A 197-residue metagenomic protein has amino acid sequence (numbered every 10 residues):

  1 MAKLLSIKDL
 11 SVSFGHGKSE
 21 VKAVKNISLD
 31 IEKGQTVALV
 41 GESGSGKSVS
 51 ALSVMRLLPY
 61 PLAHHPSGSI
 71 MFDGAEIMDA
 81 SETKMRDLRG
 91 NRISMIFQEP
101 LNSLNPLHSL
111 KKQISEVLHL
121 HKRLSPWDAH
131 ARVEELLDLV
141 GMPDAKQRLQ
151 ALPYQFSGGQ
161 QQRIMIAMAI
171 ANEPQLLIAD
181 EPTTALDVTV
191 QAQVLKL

Functional and structural regions predicted by a protein language model:
A2-L4, S13-N26, L57-A63, S81-K84 (+2 more regions): A short, flexible loop at the N-terminus of ABC-type nucleotide-binding domains that lies
G15-K18, R56-P61, D79-A80, M85 (+3 more regions): ABC-type ATPase nucleotide-binding domains, specifically the catalytic core motifs of the NBD
H65-E76: Conserved ABC transporter NBD signature motif
E76, D128-Q147, L176: Conserved ABC ATPase "signature" region
A151-F156, Q160: Conserved ABC ATPase signature
A171-Q175: A short, proline-enriched helix->beta-strand linker immediately N-terminal to the Walker B motif in ABC-type P-loop
